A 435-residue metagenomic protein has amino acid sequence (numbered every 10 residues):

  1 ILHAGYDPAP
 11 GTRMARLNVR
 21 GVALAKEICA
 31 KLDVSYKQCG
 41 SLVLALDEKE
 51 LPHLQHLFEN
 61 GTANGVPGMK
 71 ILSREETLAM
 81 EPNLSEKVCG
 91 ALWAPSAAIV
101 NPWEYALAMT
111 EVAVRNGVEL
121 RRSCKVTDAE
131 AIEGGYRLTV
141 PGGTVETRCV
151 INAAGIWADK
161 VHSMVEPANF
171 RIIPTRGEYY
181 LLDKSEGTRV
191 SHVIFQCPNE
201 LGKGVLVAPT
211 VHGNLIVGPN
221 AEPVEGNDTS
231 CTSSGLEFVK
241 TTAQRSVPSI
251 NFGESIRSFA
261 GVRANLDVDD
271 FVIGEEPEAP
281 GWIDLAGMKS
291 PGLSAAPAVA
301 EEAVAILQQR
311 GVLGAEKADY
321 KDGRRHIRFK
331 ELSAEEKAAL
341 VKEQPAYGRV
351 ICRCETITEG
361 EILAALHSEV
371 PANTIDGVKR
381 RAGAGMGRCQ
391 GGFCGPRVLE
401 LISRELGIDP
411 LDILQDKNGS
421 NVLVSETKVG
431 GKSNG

Functional and structural regions predicted by a protein language model:
I1-M80, C89, G204-V205: Dinucleotide-binding Rossmann-like beta1-alpha1 core, especially the glycine-rich loop that anchors the ADP
A9, R16-V19, L44-H53, L92-E111 (+4 more regions): Short beta-strand to alpha-helix junction loop
L92-C149: Helical element adjacent to the flavin cofactor pocket in flavoenzyme catalytic cores
A108, P198, G202, V211-H212 (+5 more regions): C-terminal catalytic lobe of FAD-dependent flavoproteins
A129-G218, E222-T232, T241, I250 (+1 more regions): Flavin-dependent oxidoreductases
C352-C354, C389, C394: Short cysteine clusters
T358-E369, G392-P410: Iron-sulfur (Fe-S) cluster-binding segments and ferredoxin-like electron-carrier domains, especially [2Fe-2S]
G407-N434: Low-complexity, small/polar and acidic-rich linker and loop segments
